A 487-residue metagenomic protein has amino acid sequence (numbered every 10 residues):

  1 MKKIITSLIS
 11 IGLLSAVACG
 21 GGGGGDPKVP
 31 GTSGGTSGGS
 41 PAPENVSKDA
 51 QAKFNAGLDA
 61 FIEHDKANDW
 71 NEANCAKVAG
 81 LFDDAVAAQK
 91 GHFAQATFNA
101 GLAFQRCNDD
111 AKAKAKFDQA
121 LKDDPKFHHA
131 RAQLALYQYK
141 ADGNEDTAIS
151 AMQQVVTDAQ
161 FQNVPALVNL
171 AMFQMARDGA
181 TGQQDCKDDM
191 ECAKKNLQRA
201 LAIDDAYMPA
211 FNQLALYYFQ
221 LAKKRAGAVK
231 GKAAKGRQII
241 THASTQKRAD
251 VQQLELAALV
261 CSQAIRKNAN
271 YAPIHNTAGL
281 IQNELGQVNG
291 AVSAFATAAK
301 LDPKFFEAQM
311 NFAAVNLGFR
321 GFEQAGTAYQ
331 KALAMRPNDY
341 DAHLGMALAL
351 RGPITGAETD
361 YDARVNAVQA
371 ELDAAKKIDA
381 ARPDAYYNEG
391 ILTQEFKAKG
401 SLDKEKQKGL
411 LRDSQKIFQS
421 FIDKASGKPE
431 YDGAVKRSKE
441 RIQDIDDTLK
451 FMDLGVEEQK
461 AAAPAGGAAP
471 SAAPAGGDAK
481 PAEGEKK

Functional and structural regions predicted by a protein language model:
M1-A18: Sec-dependent bacterial lipoprotein signal peptides
C19-Q95, N99, F451-D453: N-terminal leader/linker segments that initiate helical-solenoid repeat arrays
P43, A50, F93-Q95, H128-H129 (+7 more regions): Helix-start (N-cap) detector for alpha-helical repeat units in TPR-like alpha-solenoids, especially tetratricopeptide
L58, L102, L136, M172 (+10 more regions): Residue-level recognition of tetratricopeptide repeat
D69-G80, R106-Q119, A141-Q154, R177-R199 (+5 more regions): Structural signature of tandem alpha-helical TPR/SEL1-like repeats, specifically the intra-repeat loop/turn
A88-Q89, D123, D158-F161, I203 (+5 more regions): Structural marker of alpha-solenoid helical repeat scaffolds
K230-E255, E395, E405-K487: Terminal, low-structured helical/coil segments at or just beyond the last alpha-helical repeat
